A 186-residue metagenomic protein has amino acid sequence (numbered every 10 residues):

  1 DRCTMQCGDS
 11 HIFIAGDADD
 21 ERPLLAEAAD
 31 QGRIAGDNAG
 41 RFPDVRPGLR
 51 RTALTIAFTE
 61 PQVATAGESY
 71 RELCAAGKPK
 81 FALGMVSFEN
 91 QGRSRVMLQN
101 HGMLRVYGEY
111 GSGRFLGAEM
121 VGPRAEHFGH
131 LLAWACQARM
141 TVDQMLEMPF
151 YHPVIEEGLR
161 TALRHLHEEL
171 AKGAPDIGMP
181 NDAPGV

Functional and structural regions predicted by a protein language model:
D1-P43, L146: FAD-site-proximal beta/loop scaffold in flavoenzymes
T4-C7, L49, L98, G108: Solvent-exposed alpha-helices and their adjacent loops that cap or buttress functional pockets in soluble metabolic
G8, A53, N100-G102: A generic structural signal for well-ordered coil/turn residues at beta-strand boundaries that shape enzyme active-site
H11, L54, K80: A residue-level signal for beta-strand positions that form part of recognition/binding surfaces within mature
D20, G40-S69, P149-Y151: Active-site-proximal substrate-binding core of FAD-dependent oxidoreductases
T59-S69, C74-V186: Flexible, glycine-rich terminal cap/loop adjacent to redox cofactors in electron-transfer oxidoreductases
